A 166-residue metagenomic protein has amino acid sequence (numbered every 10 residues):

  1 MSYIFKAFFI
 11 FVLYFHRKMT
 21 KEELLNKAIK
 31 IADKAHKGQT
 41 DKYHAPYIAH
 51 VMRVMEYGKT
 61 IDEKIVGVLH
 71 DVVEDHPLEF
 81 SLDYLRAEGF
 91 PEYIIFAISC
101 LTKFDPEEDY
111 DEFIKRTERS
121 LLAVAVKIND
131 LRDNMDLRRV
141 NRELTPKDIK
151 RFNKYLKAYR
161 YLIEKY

Functional and structural regions predicted by a protein language model:
F15-Y166: Active-site helical microenvironments for divalent-metal-assisted chemistry
